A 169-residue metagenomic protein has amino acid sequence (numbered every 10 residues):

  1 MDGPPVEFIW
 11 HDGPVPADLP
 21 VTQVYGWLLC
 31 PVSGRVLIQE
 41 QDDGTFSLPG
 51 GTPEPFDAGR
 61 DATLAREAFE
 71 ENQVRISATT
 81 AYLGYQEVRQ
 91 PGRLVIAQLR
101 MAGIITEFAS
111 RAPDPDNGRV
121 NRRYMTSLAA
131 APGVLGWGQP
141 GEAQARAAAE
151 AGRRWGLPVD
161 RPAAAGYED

Functional and structural regions predicted by a protein language model:
M1-Y25: Acidic, metal-coordinating catalytic segment for phosphate/diphosphate chemistry, firing primarily on the Nudix
V21-Q23, Q41-D43, L48, I96-Q98: Short connector loops at helix/strand junctions that flank enzyme active sites, especially segments positioning acidic
G26, Y82, M101-G103: A structural signal for short, well-ordered beta-strand segments
V32-E71: Conserved Nudix-box catalytic region and its N-terminal flanking loop in Nudix hydrolases and closely related
R75-G84: A short coil-to-beta-strand element that immediately follows conserved catalytic motifs
E87-R111, Y124: Active-site-adjacent beta-strand/loop module that shapes the phosphate/pyrophosphate-binding cleft
D116-D169: Nudix hydrolase/Nudix homology domain
